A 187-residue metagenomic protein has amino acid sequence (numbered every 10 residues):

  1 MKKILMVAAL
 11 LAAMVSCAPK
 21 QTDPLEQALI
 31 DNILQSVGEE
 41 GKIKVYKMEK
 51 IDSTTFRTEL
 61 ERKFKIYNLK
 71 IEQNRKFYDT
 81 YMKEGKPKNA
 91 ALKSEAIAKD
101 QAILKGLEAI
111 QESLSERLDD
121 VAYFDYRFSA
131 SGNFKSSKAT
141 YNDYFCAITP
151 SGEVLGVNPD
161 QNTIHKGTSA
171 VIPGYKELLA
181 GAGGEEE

Functional and structural regions predicted by a protein language model:
I4-M14: Sec-dependent N-terminal signal peptides
C17-E187: Cystatin/cathelin-like cysteine-protease inhibitor module
